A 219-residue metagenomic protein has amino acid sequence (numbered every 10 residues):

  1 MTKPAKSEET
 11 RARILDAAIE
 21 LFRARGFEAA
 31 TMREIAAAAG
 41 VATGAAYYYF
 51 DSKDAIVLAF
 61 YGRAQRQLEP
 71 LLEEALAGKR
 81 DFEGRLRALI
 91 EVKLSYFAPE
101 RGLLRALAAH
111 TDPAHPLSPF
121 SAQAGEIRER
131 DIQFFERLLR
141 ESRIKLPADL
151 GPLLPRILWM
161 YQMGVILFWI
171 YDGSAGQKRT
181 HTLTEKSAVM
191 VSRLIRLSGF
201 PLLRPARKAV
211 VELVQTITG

Functional and structural regions predicted by a protein language model:
T2, R13, L21-A59, R63: Helix-turn-helix
A17-L21, Y96: Short amphipathic alpha-helical elements of helix-turn-helix/winged-helix folds
A59, E73-A106, S118-S121, G125-I127: Hydrophobic alpha-helical connector segments
A75, K79, L107-H115, S142 (+1 more regions): Secondary-structure edge/capping motif, primarily at the C-terminal ends of alpha-helices and the immediately following
L117-R143, P152-G164, T182, A188-R193: Amphipathic alpha-helical packing segments from all-alpha helical-bundle domains
Q133, R137-R140, Y171-G219: C-terminal peripheral helix-coil segments that are non-catalytic and often amphipathic
K145-R156, Y171-A175: Short acidic, glycine/proline-enriched loop segments that cap or flank alpha-helices
